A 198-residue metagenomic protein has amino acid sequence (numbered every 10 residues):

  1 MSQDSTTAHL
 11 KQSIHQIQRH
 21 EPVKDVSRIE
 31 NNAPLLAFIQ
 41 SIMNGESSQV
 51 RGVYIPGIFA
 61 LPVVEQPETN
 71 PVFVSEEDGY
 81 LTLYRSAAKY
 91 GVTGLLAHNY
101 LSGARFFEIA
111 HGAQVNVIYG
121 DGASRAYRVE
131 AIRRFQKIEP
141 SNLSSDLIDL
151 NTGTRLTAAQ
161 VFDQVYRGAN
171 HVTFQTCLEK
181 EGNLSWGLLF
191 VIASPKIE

Functional and structural regions predicted by a protein language model:
M1-E198: Solvent-exposed, non-transmembrane regions of membrane-associated and secreted proteins
